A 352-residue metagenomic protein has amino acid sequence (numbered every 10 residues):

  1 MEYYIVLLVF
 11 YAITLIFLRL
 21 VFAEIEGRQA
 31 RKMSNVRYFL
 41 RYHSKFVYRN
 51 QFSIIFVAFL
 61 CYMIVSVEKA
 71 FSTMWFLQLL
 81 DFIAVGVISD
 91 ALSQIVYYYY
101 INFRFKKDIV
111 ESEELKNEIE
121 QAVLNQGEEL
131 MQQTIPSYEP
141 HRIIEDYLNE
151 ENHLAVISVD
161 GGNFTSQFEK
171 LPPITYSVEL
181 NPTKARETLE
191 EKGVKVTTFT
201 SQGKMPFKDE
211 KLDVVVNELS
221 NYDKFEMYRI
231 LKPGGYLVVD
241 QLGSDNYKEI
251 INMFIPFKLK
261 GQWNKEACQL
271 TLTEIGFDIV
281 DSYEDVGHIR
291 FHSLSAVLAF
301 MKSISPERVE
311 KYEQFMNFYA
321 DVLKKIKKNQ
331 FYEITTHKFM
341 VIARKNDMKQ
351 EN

Functional and structural regions predicted by a protein language model:
I13-K32, Y99-N102: Membrane-water interface of transmembrane alpha-helices
N125-Q126, M131-H153, N163-Q167: Conserved alpha-helix/loop element of class I SAM-dependent methyltransferases that forms part of the SAM/SAH-binding
H153-K204: Class I SAM-dependent methyltransferase SAM/SAH-binding core
K204-V214: A short acidic, Gly/Pro-enriched loop at the edge of an enzyme's catalytic core that lines a small-molecule cofactor
Y222-V238: A short glycine-rich, Lys/Arg-flanked "PGG" loop and its adjoining helix->strand segment in the class I
Q241-K260: Short, glycine-/aromatic-enriched active-site segment of Class I SAM-dependent methyltransferases
K260-G276, V280, V297, R308-Y312: Short alpha-helix
D281-N352: Conserved Class I S-adenosyl-L-methionine
